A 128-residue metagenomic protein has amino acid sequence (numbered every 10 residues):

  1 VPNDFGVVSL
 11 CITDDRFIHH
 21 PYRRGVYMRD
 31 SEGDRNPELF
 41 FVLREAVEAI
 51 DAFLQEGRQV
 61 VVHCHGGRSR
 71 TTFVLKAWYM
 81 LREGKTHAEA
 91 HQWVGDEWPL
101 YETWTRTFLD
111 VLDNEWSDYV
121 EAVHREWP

Functional and structural regions predicted by a protein language model:
V1-V60, A77-L112, W116-V120, W127: Cysteine-based protein phosphatase catalytic domain of the PTP/DSP
C64: Short cysteine clusters
R68-F73: Glycine-rich nucleophile elbow surrounding the catalytic serine of serine-hydrolase chemistry
